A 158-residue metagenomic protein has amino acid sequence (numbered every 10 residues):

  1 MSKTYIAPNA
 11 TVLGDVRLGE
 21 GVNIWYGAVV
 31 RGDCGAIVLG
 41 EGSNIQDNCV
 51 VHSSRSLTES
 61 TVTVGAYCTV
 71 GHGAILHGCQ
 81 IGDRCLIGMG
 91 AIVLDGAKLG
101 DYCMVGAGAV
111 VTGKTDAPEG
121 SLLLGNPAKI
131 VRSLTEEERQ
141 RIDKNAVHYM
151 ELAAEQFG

Functional and structural regions predicted by a protein language model:
M1, D33-A36, G40-V64, H72-G73 (+1 more regions): Glycine-rich hexapeptide-repeat left-handed beta-helix
M1-V29, G42, L152-G158: Extended, small-residue-rich solenoid/repeat segments and analogous flexible loops that form exposed scaffolds
T69: Short proline/glycine- and basic residue-enriched helix-capping loop/turn segments at helix->loop/beta transitions
